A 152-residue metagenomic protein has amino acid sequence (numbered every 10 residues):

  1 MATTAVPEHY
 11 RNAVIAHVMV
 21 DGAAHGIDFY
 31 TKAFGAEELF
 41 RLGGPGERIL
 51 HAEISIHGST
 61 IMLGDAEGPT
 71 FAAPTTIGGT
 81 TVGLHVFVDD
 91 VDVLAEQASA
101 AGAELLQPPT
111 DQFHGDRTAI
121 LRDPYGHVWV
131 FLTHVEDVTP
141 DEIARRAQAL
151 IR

Functional and structural regions predicted by a protein language model:
M1-H17, I27-D28, F34-R122, L132-R152: Vicinal oxygen chelate
V20-A24: Short acidic-aromatic low-complexity motifs
Y125: C-terminal catalytic core of tyrosine-transesterase DNA break-rejoin enzymes
